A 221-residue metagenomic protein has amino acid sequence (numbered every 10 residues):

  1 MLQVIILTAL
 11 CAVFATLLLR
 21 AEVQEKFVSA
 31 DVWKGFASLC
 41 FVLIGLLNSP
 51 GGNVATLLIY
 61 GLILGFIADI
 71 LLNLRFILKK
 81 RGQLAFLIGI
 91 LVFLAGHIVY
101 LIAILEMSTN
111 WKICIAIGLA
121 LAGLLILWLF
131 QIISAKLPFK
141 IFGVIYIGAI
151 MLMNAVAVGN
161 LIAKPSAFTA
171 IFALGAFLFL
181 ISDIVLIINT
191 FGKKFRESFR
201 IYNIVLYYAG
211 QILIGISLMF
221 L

Functional and structural regions predicted by a protein language model:
M1-L221: Polytopic alpha-helical membrane-helix bundles and their juxtamembrane interface segments in multi-pass membrane
